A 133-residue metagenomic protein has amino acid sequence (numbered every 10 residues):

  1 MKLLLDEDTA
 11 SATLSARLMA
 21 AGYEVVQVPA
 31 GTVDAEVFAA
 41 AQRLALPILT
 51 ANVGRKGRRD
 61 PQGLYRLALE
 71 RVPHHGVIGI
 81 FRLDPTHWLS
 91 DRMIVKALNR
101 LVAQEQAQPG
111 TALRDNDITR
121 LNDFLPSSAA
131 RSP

Functional and structural regions predicted by a protein language model:
M1-L3: Extreme N-terminal starter segment of soluble prokaryotic enzymes
L5-A40, L44: N-terminal first-folded block
D6, V28-A30, I80-L83, D115: Conserved beta-strand termini and adjacent loop/short-helix elements that scaffold enzyme active sites in alpha/beta
L14, V37, D60, I94-A97: Amphipathic alpha-helical interface surfaces
D34-A39, R59-P61, F81, W88-L89: Short, charged, surface-exposed secondary-structure boundary motifs
A41-L64: Acidic, metal-binding active-site segment of PIN/NYN-like and related structure-specific nucleases
L69-P109: Ser/Thr/Gly-rich flexible loops in soluble cytosolic domains mediating phosphotransfer, phosphorylation
A97-P133: Charged phosphate-binding loop/patch that engages nucleotide di/tri-phosphates or the phosphate backbone of nucleic
